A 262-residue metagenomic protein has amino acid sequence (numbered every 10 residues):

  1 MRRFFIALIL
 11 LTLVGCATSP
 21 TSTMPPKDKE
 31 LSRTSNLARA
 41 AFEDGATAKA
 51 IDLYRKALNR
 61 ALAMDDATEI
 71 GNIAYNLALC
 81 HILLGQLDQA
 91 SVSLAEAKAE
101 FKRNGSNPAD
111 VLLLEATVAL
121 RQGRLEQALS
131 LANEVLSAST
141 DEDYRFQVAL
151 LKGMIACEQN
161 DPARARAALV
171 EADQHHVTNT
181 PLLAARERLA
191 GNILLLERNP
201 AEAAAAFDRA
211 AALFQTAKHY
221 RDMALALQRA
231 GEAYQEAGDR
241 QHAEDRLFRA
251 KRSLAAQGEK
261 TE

Functional and structural regions predicted by a protein language model:
G15-N72: N-terminal leader/linker segments that initiate helical-solenoid repeat arrays
K27, T34, A74, L112 (+4 more regions): TPR repeat positional signature
K29, E69, N107-D110, Y144 (+3 more regions): Structural signature of alpha-solenoid helical repeat junctions
K56-R60, A95-E100, N133-A138, V170-H175 (+2 more regions): Amphipathic alpha-helical segments of tetratricopeptide repeats
